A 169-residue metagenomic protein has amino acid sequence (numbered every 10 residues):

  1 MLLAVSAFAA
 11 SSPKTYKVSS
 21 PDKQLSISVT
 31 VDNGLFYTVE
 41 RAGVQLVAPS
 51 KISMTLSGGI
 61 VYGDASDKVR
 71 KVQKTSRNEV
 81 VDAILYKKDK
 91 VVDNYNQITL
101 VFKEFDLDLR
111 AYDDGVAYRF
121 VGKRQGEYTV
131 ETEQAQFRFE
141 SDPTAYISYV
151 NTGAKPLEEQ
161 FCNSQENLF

Functional and structural regions predicted by a protein language model:
M1-L2, Q24: Acidic/proline-rich low-complexity IDRs
L2-A9: Hydrophobic h-region of N-terminal signal peptides that target proteins for export in Gram-negative bacteria
P13-F169: N-terminal accessory beta-strand-rich subdomains and adjacent acidic, glycine-rich linkers that precede catalytic cores
